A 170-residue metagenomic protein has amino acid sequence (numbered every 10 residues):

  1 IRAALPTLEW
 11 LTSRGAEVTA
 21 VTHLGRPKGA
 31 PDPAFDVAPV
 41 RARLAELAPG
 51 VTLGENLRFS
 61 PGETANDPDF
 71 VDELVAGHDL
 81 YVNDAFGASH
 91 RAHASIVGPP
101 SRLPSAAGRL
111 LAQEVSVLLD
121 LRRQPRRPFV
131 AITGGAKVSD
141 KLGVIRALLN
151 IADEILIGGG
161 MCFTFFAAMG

Functional and structural regions predicted by a protein language model:
I1-G170: Active-site loop-to-helix "anion-binding N-cap" substructures in soluble metabolic enzymes
